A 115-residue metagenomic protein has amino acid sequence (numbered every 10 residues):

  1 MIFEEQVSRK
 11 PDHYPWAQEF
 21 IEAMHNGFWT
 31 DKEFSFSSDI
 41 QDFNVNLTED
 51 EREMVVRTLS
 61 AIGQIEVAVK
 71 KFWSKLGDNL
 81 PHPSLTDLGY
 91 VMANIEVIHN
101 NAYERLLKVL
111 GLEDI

Functional and structural regions predicted by a protein language model:
M1-I115: Non-heme di-metal
